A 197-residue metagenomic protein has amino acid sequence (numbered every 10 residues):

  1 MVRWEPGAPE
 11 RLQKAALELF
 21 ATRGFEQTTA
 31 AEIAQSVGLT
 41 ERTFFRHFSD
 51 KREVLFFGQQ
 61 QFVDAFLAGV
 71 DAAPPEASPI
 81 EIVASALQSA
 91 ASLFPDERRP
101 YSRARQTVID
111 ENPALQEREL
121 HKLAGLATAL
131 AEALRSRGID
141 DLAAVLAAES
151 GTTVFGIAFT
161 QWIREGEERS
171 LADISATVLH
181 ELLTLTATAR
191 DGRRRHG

Functional and structural regions predicted by a protein language model:
M1-R23, Q27-L39, D173: Basic, helix-initiating cap at the start of DNA-binding domains
R3, A8, F48, R52-F62: Alpha-helical DNA-contacting segments of helix-turn-helix folds
L12-F20, F66, V83, E119: Short hydrophobic clusters on alpha-helical segments that form packing/core surfaces in small helical domains
R23-F25, G38, F45-F57: HTH DNA-binding helix-turn interface
D64-R105: Hydrophobic alpha-helical connector segments
P100-T128, S136-R137: Short secondary-structure transition hinges
L120, R137-H180: Hydrophobic/aromatic-rich alpha-helical bundle segments in the mid-to-C-terminal region
E132-R135, E167-G197: C-terminal peripheral helix-coil segments that are non-catalytic and often amphipathic
